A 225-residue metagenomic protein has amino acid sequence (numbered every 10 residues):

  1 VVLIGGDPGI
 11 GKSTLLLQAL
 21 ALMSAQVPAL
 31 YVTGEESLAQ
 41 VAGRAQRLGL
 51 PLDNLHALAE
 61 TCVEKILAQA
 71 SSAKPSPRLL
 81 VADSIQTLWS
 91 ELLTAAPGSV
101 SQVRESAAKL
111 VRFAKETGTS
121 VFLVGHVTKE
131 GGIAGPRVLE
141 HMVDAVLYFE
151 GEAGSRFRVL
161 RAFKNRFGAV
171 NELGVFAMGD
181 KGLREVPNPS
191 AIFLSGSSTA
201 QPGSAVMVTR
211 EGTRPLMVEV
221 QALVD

Functional and structural regions predicted by a protein language model:
V1-V2: Conserved beta-strand position immediately N-terminal to the Walker
G5-G6, P28, S90-P97, T128-K129 (+3 more regions): Short hinge/gating elements
G6-I10, T14-R112: Conserved inter-motif catalytic segment of the P-loop NTP-binding fold
P8-I10, E35-A39, R47-L50, T61-K65 (+8 more regions): Conserved nucleotide-binding/hydrolysis micro-motifs of P-loop NTPases
Q26-V27, D53, G118-T119, H141-A145 (+3 more regions): Short glycine-/polar-rich loops that comprise or flank the Walker A/P-loop and associated switch/sensor motifs
R44-Q46, G132-M142: Short regulatory helix/loop adjacent to the ATP-binding pocket of P-loop NTPases
S71-P77, Q86, G151-D225: Conserved P-loop NTPase
S101-F122, H126, M142-A153: Substrate-engagement module of ASCE P-loop NTPases
